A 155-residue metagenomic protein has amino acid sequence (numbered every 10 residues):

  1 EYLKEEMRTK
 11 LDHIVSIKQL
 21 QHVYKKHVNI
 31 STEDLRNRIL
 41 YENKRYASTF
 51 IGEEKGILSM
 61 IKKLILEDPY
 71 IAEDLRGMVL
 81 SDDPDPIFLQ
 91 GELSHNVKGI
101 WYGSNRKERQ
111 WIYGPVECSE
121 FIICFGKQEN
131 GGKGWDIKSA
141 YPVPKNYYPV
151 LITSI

Functional and structural regions predicted by a protein language model:
E1-D34, N146, V150-I155: Low-complexity, glycine/serine/proline-rich disordered segments that function as export/translocation leaders
V28-I155: Functional cores of ribonucleases/endoribonucleases
